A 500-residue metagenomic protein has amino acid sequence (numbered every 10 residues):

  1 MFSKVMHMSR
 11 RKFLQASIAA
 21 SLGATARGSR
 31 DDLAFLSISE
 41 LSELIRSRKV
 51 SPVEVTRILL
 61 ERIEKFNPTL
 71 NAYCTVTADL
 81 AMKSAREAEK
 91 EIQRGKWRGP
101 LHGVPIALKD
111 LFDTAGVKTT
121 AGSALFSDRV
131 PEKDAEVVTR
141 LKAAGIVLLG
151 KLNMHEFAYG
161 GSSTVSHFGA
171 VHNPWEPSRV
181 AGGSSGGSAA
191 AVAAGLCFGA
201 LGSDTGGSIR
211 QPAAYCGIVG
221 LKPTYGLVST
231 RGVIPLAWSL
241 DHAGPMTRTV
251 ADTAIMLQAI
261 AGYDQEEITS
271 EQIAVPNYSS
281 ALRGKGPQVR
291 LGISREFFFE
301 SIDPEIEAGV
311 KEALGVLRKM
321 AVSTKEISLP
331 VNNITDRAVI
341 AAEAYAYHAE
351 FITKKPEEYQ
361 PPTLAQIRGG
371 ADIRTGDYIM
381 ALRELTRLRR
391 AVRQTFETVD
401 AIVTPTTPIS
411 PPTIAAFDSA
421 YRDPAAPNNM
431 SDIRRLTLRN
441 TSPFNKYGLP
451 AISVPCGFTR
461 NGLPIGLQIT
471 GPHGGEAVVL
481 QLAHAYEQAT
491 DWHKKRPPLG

Functional and structural regions predicted by a protein language model:
F2-A20: N-terminal secretory signal peptides and thylakoid transit peptides that target proteins across membranes
L14, K65, T139, A143 (+8 more regions): Structural helix-boundary/capping segments
G23, S29-G206, K311-G315, M320 (+1 more regions): Gly/Ser-rich catalytic/binding loops embedded in alpha/beta enzyme cores
L41-S47, F126-R129, D241-R248, R368-I373 (+1 more regions): Short, well-ordered beta-strand elements within core beta-sheets of diverse protein domains
L101-A121, S279-S294, V339-R393, T398 (+3 more regions): Short helix-loop capping/hinge segments that flank enzyme active sites or metal/cofactor-binding pockets
G122, S127, D303-P304, P412-S419: Glycine/threonine-rich flexible loop motifs
L152-G160, V331-I334, T406-P408: Short, solvent-exposed turn/loop segments enriched in Gly/Ser/Thr/Pro and often Arg
S270, M380, P412-L438: Short, surface-exposed loop/helix-turn segments at secondary-structure junctions that function as lids/hinges flanking
